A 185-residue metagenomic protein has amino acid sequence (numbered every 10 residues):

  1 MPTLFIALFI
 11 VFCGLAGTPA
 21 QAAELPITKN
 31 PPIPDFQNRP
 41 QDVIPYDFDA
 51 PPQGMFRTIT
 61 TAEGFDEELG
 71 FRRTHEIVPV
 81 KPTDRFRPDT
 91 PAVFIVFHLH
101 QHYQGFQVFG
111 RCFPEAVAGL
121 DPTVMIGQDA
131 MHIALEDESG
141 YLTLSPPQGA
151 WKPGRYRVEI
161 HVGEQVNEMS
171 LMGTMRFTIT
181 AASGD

Functional and structural regions predicted by a protein language model:
M1-F5: Bacterial N-terminal signal peptides that target proteins for export
I6-A16: Bacterial N-terminal signal peptides
T18-Q21: Sec/Tat signal peptide C-region and signal peptidase I cleavage site
E24-Q148, K152-P153, E159-G163, N167-L171 (+2 more regions): Contiguous segments within soluble domain cores/interaction surfaces
S183-D185: Short, solvent-exposed mixed-charge patches
